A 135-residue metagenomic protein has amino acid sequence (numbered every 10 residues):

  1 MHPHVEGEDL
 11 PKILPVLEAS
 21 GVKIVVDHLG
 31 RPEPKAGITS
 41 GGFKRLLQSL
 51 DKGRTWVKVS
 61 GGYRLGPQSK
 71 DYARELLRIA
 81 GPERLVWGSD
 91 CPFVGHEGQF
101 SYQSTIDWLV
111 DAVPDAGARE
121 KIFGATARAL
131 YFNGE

Functional and structural regions predicted by a protein language model:
M1-W87, G95: Catalytic pocket-lining loop regions of alpha/beta-barrel enzymes, especially the amidohydrolase/enolase/GH5 lineages
H28, V57, D90, R119 (+1 more regions): Divalent metal-coordination and catalytic microenvironments
E75, I79-R84, G95-E135: Mid-to-C-terminal alpha-helical segments outside catalytic/metal-binding sites
